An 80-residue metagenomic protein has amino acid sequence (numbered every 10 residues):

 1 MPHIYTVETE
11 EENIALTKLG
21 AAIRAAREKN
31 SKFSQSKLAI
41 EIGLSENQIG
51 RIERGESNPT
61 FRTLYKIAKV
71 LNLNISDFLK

Functional and structural regions predicted by a protein language model:
P2-N30: A short, Lys/Arg-rich alpha-helix, primarily the initiator
A21, N47, F61-L64: Short alpha-helical elements of helix-turn-helix
A21-E41, K66: Short basic helix-loop element that most often maps to the first helix and adjoining turn of HTH DNA-binding modules
S36, N47, S76: Key DNA-contact positions within bacterial/archaeal DNA-binding proteins
G43-N58: Recognition helix of helix-turn-helix/homeodomain-like DNA-binding domains that insert into the DNA major groove
R54, L73, K80: Short, conserved catalytic or interaction motifs in soluble domains
T60-D77: DNA major-groove recognition helix of helix-turn-helix/homeodomain DNA-binding modules
